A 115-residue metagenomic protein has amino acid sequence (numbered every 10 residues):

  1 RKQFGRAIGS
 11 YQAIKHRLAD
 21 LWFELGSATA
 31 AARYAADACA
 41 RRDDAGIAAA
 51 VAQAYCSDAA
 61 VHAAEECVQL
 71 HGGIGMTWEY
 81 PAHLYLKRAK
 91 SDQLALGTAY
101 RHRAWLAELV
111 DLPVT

Functional and structural regions predicted by a protein language model:
R1-T115: Alpha-helical interface subdomain recognition
